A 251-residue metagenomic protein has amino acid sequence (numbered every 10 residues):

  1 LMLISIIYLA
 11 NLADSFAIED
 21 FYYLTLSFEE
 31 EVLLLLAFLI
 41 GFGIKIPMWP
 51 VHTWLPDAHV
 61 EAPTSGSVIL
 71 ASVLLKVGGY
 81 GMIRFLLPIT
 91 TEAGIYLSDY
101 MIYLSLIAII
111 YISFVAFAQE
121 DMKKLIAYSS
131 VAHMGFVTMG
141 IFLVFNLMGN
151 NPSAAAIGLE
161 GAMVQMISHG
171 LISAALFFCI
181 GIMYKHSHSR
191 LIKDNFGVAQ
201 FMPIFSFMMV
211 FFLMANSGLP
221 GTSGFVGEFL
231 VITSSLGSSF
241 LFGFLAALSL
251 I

Functional and structural regions predicted by a protein language model:
L1, L26, H59, S72-V73 (+2 more regions): Internal transmembrane alpha-helices of multipass membrane proteins
L1-H52, D57, M82-Y100, L143-E160 (+3 more regions): Juxtamembrane/interfacial segments at transmembrane-helix boundaries in multi-pass membrane proteins
L1-S5, T64-Y80, S130-L143, F201-V210: Small-residue-rich segments of transmembrane alpha-helices in multi-pass membrane proteins, especially helix faces
P47, G78, G135, I167 (+4 more regions): Active-site His/Glu-centered metal-binding helix of metallohydrolases
W54, S67-I69, L125-I126, G161-A162 (+3 more regions): Alpha-helical transmembrane segments and their helix-entry boundary regions
S72, I126-S130, Q165-M166, M209 (+1 more regions): Residue-level recognition of transmembrane alpha-helices in multi-pass small-molecule transporters/permeases
L75, I107-A108, A132-G135, S168-H169 (+2 more regions): Transmembrane alpha-helical core residues of multi-pass small-molecule transporters, especially secondary transporters
F240-I251: Alpha-helical transmembrane segments of multi-pass integral membrane proteins
